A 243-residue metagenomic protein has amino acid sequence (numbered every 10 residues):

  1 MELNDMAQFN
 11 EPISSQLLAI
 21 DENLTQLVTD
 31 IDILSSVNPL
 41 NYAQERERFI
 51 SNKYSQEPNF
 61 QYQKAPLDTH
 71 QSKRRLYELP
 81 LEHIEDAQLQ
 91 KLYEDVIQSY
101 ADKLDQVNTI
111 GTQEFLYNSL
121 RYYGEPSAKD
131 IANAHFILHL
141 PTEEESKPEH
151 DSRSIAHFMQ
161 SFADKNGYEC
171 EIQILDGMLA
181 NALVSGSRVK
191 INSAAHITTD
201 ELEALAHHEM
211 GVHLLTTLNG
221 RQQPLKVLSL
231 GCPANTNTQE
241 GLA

Functional and structural regions predicted by a protein language model:
M1-P126: N-terminal low-structure segments adjacent to metalloprotease catalytic domains across cellular compartments
P80-I197: Contiguous, non-catalytic segments that form substrate-binding/exosite surfaces or channel walls
T198, L202-E203, H207, N235-Q239: Secondary-structure capping and boundary motifs in well-ordered enzyme cores
E203-L218: Active-site recognition of the HExxH zinc-binding catalytic motif
G220-R221, G231: Non-catalytic regulatory/linker segments of enzymes
P224: Active-site substrate-binding loop specific to GH73 endo-beta-N-acetylglucosaminidase modules in bacterial autolysins
S229-A243: Post-HExxH zinc-binding segment in Zn-dependent metallohydrolases
